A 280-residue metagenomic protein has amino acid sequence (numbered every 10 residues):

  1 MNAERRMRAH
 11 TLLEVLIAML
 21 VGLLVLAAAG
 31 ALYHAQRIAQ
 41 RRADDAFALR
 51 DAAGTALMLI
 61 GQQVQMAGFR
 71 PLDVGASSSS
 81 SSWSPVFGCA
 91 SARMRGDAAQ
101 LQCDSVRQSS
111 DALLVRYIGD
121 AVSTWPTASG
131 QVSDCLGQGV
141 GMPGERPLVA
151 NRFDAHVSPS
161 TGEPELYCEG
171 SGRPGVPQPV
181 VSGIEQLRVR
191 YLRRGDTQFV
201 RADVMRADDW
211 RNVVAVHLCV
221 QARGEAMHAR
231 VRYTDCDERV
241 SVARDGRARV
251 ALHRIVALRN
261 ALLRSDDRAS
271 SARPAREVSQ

Functional and structural regions predicted by a protein language model:
M1-H10: N-terminal leader/signal peptides at the extreme start of proteins
H10-G61, Q65-A67, D267: Aliphatic-rich helix starts adjacent to a transmembrane/signal segment
L13, D111-L113, N151, P164 (+2 more regions): Residue-level detector of short, conserved catalytic/binding motifs and their immediate flanks
V15-I17, V74, L114, Q138-M142 (+1 more regions): Short low-complexity stretches enriched in small and charged residues
A35-D45, V149-P174, R232-V240: Short, compositionally biased strand/turn segments that nucleate or flank brief secondary-structure elements
D44, A48, A52-T55, Q65-A67 (+6 more regions): Short linear sequence signals and composition-biased patches located at protein termini or domain-edge surfaces
S79-S160, Y167-E169, Q280: C-terminal globular interaction/adhesion domains in large, modular proteins
